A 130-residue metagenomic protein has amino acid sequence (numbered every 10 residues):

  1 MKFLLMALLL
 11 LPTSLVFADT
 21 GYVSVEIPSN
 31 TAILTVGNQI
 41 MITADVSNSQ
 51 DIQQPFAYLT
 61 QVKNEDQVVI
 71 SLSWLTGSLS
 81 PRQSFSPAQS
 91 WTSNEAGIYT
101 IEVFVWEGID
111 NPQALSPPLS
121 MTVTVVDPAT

Functional and structural regions predicted by a protein language model:
A18-I40, V126-T130: Short, compositionally biased P/S/T/A/G/V-rich stretches that sit at domain boundaries
L34, N48-P55: A short beta-turn/strand-edge loop motif at beta-sheet boundaries
Q39, Q53-P55, S84, A96-T100: Extracellular Ig-like/FN3 beta-sandwich strand-entry sites
M41-S49: Short edge beta-strand/loop segments characteristic of extracellular beta-sandwich folds
T76-F85: Short proline/glycine- and polar residue-rich coil/turn motifs
P87-E95, G108: Short, hydrophobic beta-strand segments
P112-T130: Short beta-strand elements
